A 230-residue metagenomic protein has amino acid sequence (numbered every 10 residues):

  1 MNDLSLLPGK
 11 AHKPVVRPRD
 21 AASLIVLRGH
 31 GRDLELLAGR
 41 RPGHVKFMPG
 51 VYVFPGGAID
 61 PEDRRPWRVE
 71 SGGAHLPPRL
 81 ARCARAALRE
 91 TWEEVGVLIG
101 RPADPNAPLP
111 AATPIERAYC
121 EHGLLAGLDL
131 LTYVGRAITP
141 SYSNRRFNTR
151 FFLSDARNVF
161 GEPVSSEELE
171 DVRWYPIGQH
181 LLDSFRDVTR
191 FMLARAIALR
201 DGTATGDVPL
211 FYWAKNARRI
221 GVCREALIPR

Functional and structural regions predicted by a protein language model:
M1-R230: N-terminal leader/linker segments that precede catalytic domains of diphosphate-processing enzymes
